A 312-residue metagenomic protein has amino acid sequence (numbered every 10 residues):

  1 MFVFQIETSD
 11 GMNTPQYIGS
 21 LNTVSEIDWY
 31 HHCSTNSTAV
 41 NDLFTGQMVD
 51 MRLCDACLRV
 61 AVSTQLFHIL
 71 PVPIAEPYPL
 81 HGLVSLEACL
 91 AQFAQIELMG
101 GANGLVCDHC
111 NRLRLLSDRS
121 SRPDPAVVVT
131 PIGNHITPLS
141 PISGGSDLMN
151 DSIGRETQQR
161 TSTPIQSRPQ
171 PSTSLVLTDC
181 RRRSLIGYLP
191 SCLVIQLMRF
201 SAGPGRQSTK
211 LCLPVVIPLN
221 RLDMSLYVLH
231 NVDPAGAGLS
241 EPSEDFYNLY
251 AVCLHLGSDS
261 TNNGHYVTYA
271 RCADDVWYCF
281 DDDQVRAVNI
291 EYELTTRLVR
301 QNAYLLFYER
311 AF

Functional and structural regions predicted by a protein language model:
M1-L66: Papain-like cysteine protease catalytic cores
E26, Y30-S34, L58-F312: Exposed substrate/partner-binding surface patches
